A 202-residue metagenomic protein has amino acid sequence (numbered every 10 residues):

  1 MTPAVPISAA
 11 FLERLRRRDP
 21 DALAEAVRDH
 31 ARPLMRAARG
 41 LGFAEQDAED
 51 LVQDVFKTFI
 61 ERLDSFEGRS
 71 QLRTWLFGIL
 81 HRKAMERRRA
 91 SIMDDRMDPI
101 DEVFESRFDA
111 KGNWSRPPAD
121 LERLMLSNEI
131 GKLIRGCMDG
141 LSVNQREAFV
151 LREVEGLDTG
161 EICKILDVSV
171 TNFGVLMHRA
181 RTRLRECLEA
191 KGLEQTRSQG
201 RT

Functional and structural regions predicted by a protein language model:
M1-P33, G40, E122, G200-T202: N-terminal module of bacterial RNA polymerase sigma factors
T2-A4, R14, D95-R107, N113-W114 (+3 more regions): C-terminal edge and immediately downstream basic/flexible tail or linker adjoining helix-turn-helix-like DNA-binding
R16-E25, M35-D54, V170, E194: Short, charged helix-capping/linker segments at alpha-helix termini
R16-R17, G40-F43, D54-L72, A90-I92: Sigma70-family region 2
R17-P20, E105-V150, L157-I165, E186-C187: Amphipathic alpha-helical segment used for protein-protein interaction
V27-E45, E61-R62, M138, A190: Amphipathic, Lys/Arg- and hydrophobic-enriched alpha-helical face
D64-E67, G78-P99, S127, L188-A190: Arg/Lys-rich amphipathic alpha helix in sigma70-family domain 2
H81, M85, Q145, V154 (+2 more regions): DNA-recognition helix of helix-turn-helix
